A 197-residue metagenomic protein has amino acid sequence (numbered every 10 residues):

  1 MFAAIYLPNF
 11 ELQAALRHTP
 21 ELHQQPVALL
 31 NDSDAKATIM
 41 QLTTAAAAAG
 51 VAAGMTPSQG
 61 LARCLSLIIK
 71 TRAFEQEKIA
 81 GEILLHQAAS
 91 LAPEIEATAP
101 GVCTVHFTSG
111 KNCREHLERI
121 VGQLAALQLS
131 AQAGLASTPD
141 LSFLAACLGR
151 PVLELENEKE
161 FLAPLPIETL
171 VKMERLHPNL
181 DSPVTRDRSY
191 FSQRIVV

Functional and structural regions predicted by a protein language model:
M1-T104, S109-K111, E118-V121, A125 (+2 more regions): Residues that scaffold, gate, or flank divalent-cation-dependent active/transport sites
L12, Q41-T44, A53, A97 (+3 more regions): Generic structural "secondary-structure junction" signal
G110-E115, P151-L155: Short, charged/polar, Gly/Pro-enriched secondary-structure boundary elements
I120-G134, K159-K172: Short, surface-exposed, charge-dense and proline/glycine-enriched linear segments
L135-G149: Short, conserved secondary-structure transition motifs
A146-V197: Compact, charge-rich alpha-helical regulatory domains located at protein termini
